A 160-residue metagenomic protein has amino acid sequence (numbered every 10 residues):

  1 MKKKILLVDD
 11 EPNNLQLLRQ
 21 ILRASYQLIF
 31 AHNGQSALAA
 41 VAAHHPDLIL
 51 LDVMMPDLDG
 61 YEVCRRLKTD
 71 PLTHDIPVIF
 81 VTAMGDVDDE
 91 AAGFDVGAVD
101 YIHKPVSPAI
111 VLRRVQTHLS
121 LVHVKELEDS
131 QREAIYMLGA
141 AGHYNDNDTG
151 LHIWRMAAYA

Functional and structural regions predicted by a protein language model:
P12-F30: Two-component/phosphorelay signaling modules centered on CheY-like receiver
N13, H32-S36, D59-R65: Acidic catalytic/metal-coordinating carboxylates
F30, D57-L58, V63, D75 (+2 more regions): Residue-level signal for the "D+5" position in two-component response regulator receiver
M55, L67: Receiver (REC) domain active-site loop signature in two-component systems and cognate sites in sensor histidine kinases
E62, I102-V115: C-terminal output helix
T117-A160: Acidic/His-rich, divalent-metal-binding segments that scaffold phosphate/diphosphate chemistry
